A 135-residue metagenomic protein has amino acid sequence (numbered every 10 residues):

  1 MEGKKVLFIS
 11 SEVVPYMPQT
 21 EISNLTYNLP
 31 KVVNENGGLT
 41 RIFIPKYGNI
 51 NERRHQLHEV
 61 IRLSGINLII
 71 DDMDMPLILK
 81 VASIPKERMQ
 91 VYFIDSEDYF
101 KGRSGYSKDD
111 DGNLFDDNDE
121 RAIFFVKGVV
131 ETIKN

Functional and structural regions predicted by a protein language model:
M1-Q19, I44-K46: Nucleotide-activated donor-dependent transferases that construct or modify glycoconjugates
E12-L25, N51-R53: A short, glycine/small-residue-rich beta-strand->loop->alpha-helix junction that serves as a flexible
V14, N34, G48, K134: Hydrophobic/aromatic-lined pockets within catalytic cores
I22-T26, P30, V126: Short, highly selective alpha-helical patches that border small-molecule cofactor pockets in redox/cofactor-processing
N28-G38: A short, Lys/Arg-enriched amphipathic alpha-helix followed by its capping loop at the start of a domain
G38-T40, V91: Hydrophobic anchor at the start of a short beta-strand that flanks the dinucleotide cofactor-binding loop
K46-I133: A conserved catalytic-core segment of Leloir-type glycosyltransferases
